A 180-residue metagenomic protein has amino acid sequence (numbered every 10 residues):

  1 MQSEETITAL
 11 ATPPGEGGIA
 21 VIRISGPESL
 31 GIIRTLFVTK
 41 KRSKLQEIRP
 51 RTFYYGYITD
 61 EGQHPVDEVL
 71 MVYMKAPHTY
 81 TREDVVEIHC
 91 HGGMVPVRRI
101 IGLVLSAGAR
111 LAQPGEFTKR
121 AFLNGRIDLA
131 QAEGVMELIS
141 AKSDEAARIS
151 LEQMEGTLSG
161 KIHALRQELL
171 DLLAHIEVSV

Functional and structural regions predicted by a protein language model:
M1-R148, E152, G156: A glycine-rich (often HGG/GG-containing) alpha/beta subdomain
I149-L172, V180: An accessory alpha-helical subdomain
